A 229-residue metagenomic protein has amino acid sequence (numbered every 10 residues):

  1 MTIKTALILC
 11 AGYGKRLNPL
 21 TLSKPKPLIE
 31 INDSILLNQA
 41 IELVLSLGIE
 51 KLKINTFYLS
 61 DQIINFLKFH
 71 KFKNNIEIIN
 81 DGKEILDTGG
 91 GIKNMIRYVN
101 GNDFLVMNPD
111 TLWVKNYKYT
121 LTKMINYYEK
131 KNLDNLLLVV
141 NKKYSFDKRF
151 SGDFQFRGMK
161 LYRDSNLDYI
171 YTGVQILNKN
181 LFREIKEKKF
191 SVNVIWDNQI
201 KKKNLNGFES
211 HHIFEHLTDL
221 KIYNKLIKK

Functional and structural regions predicted by a protein language model:
T2-I8, R16, S34-N108, L112-V114 (+3 more regions): Conserved N-terminal catalytic core of the sugar/cofactor nucleotidyltransferase
Y13, K24, L59, G82 (+1 more regions): A generic "binding-loop/recognition-motif" signal
S23-N38: Short catalytic helix/loop segments, enriched in acidic residues and glycine and frequently bearing histidine
P27, N75-E77, N204-N206: Conserved beta-strand segments of alpha/beta enzyme cores
F57, I79-G82, L138, D164 (+1 more regions): Conserved beta-strand termini and adjacent loop/short-helix elements that scaffold enzyme active sites in alpha/beta
L105, L112, Y117-I125, E129 (+3 more regions): Catalytic-core segments of class I nucleotidyltransferases/pyrophosphorylases that form NMP-activated intermediates
K130-V140: A short, conserved acidic/glycine-rich loop-to-beta-strand motif that forms the donor nucleotide-sugar/metal
